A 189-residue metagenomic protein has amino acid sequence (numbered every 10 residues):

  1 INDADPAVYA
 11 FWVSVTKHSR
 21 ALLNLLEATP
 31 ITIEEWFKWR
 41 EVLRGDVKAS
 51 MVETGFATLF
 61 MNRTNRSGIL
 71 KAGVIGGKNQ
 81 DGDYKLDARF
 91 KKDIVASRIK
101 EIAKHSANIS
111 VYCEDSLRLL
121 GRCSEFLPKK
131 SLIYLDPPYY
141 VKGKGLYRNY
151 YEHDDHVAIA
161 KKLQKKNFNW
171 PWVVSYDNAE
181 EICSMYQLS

Functional and structural regions predicted by a protein language model:
N2: Phosphate- and other anionic-substrate recognition elements at nucleic-acid/protein interfaces
D5: Conserved SAM/SAH-binding beta-strand->alpha-helix loop
Y9: Short alpha-helix immediately C-terminal to the canonical SAM-binding loop
W12: Conserved SAM-binding loop
V15-Y134, P138-G145, A158-K161, K165 (+1 more regions): SAM-dependent nucleic-acid methyltransferase catalytic core
R148: DNA breakage-rejoining catalytic core of tyrosine-based enzymes
Y151-V157: Charged helix-capping and loop-helix junction motifs
V157-S189: Conserved Class I SAM-dependent methyltransferase catalytic core
